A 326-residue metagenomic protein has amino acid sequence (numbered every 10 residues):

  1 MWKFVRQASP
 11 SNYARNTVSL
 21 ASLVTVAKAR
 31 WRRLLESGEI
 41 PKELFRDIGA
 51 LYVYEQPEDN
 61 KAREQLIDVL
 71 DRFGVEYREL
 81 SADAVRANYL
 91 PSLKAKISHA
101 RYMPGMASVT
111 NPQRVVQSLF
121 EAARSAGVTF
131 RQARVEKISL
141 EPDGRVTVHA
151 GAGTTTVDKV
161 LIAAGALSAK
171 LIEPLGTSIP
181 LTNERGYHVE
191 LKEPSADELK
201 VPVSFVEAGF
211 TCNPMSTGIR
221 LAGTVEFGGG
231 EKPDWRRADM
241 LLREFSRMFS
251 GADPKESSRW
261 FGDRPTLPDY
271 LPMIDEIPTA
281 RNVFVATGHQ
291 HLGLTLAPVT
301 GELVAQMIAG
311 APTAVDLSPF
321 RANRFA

Functional and structural regions predicted by a protein language model:
M1-R6, K137-L140, G144-V148, T154-N282: Active-site substrate-recognition segment that forms the wall of the catalytic cavity or substrate channel
M1-S118: Rossmann-like flavin
R15, E79, L140-P142, E193 (+2 more regions): C-terminal lid/capping helical subdomain adjacent to the catalytic/cofactor pocket in oxidative enzymes
E76-R78, T129, S178, K255: Conserved beta-strand segments of alpha/beta enzyme cores
S81, R131-R134, A150, S258: Short loop/edge segments at beta-strand edges and connector loops that shape dinucleotide/nucleotide cofactor-binding
P104-F120, A166-L167, R237-E244, T300: Mid-domain beta-loop-alpha active-site segment that forms a flexible, acidic cofactor/metal-binding surface
R124-E136: A conserved beta-strand/loop element that lines the FAD pocket in flavoprotein oxidoreductases
